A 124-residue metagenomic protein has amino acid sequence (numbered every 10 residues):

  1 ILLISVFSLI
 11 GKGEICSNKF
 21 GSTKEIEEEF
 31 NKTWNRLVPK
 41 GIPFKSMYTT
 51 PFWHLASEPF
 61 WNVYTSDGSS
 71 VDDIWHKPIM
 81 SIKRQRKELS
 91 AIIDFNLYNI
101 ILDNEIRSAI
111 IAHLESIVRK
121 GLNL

Functional and structural regions predicted by a protein language model:
I1-L124: Intrinsically disordered, charged low-complexity linkers and terminal tails that flank or connect structured domains
